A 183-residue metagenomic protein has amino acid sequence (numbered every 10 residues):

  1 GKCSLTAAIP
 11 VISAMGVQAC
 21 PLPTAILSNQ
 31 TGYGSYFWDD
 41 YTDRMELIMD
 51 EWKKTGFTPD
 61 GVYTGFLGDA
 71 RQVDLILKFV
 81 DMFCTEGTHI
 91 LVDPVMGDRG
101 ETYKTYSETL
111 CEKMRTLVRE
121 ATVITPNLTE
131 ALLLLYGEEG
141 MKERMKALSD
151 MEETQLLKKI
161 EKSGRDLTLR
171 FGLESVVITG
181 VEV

Functional and structural regions predicted by a protein language model:
G1-C3, V181-E182: Glycine-rich beta-to-alpha transition loops that act as phosphate-gripper elements at the mouths of alpha/beta enzyme
K2-V92, M96-K104: Conserved N-terminal subdomain of the carbohydrate kinase-like
K104-V183: Conserved phosphate/ATP/ADP-binding segment of small-molecule kinases
